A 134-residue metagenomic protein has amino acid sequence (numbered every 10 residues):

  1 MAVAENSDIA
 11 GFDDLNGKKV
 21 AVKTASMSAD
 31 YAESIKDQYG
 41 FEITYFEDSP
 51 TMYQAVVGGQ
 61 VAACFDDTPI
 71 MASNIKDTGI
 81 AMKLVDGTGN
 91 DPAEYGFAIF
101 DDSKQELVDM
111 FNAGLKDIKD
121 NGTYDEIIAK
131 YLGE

Functional and structural regions predicted by a protein language model:
A2, K19-A21, C64, A98: Short, well-ordered beta-strand segments
A2-V3, A72, K76-A113, L132-E134: Periplasmic-binding protein-like
V3-V20: Flexible hinge/capping segments at coil-to-helix
S7, I43-G58, I70: Short helix-initiation/N-cap motifs at beta->coil->alpha
D14-N16, D67, S103-D117, I127: Short amphipathic alpha-helical coupling segments at ligand-binding clamshell hinges and other catalytic/signaling
L15, A55-V57, F97, F111: Hydrophobic residues within well-ordered alpha-helices
M27-T44, M82-G89, M110-E134: Ligand-binding clefts/hinges and TM-proximal coupling segments of bilobed small-molecule sensing domains
Y31-K36, A55-G58, A62-D91: A ligand-binding cleft/hinge motif common to bilobed small-molecule-binding domains
